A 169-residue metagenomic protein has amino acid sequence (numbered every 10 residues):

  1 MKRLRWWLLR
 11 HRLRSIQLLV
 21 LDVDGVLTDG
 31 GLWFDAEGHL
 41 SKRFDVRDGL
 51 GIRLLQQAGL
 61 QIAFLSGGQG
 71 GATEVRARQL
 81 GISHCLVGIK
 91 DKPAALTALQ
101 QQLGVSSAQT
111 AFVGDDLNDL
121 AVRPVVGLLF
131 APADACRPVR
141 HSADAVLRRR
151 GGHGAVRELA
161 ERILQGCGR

Functional and structural regions predicted by a protein language model:
M1-L21, R169: Non-catalytic pre-domain segments flanking phosphatase-related domains
L13-G31, R123, V156: Asp-based phosphoryl-transfer active-site loop
S15-Q17, L60, A108-Q109: Short coil/turn segments at beta-strand junctions that form active-site/ligand-binding loops
T28-D35, E74-L80: Short, basic/glycine-rich phosphate-binding loops at helix/coil junctions that contact nucleotide phosphates
G31-L54: Basic, amphipathic juxtamembrane/active-site segments that coordinate anionic phosphate or diphosphate groups
S41-D45, A72, Q79-L80, H84-L86 (+1 more regions): Mg2+-dependent phosphoryl-transfer enzymes with acidic/Ser/Thr/Gly-rich catalytic loops
I52-R76, V87, R123: Substrate-recognition element of Asp-dependent hydrolases with the DxDx(T/V) motif
